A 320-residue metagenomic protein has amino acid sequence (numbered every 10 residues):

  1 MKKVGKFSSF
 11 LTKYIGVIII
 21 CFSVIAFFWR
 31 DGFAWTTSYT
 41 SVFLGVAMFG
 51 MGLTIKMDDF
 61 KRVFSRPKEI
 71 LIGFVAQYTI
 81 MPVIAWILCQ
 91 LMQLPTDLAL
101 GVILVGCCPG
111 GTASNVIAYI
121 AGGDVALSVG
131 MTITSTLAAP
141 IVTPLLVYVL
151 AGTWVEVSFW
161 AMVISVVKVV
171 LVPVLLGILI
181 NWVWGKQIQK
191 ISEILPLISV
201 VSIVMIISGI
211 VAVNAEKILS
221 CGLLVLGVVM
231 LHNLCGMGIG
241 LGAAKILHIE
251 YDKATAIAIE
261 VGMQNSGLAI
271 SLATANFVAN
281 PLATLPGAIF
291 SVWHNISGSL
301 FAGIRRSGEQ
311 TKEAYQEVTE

Functional and structural regions predicted by a protein language model:
M1-E320: Alpha-helical transmembrane segments of multi-pass small-molecule/ion transporters
